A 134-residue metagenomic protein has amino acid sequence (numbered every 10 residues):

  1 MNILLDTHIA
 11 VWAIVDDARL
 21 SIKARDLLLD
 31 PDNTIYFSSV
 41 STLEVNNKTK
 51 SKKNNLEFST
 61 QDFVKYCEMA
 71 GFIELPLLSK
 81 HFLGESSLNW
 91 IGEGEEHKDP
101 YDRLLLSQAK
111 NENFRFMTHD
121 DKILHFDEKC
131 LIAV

Functional and structural regions predicted by a protein language model:
M1-F37, K53-K65: Short, well-structured N-terminal submotif of metal-dependent ribonuclease cores
D6, S38, K98-D99, D120: Histidine- and aromatic-rich ligand-binding microenvironments
I9, S41-T42, H81, L105 (+1 more regions): Alpha-helix capping/helix-boundary segments
L29, E68, K110: Anion (oxyanion) recognition and catalysis
Y36, L75, I132: General small-molecule cofactor/ligand-binding pocket signal
F72-H119: Active-site neighborhoods of divalent-metal-dependent phosphate/nucleic-acid chemistry enzymes
N111, R115-V134: Charged phosphate-binding loop/patch that engages nucleotide di/tri-phosphates or the phosphate backbone of nucleic
